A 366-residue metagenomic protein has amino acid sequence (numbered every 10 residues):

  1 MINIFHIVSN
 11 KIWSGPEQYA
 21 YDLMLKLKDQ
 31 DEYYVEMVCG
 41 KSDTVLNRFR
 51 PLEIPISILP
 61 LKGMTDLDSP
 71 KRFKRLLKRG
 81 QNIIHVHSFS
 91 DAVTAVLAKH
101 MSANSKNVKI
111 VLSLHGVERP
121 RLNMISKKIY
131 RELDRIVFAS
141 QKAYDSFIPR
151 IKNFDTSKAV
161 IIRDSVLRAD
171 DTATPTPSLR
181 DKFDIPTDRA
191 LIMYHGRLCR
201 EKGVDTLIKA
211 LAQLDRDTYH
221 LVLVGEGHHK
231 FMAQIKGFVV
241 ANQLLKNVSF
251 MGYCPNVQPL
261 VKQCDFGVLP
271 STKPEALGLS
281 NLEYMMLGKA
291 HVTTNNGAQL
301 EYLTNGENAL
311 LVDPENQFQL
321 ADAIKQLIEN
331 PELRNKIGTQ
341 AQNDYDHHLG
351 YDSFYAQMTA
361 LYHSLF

Functional and structural regions predicted by a protein language model:
S14-L25, A190-Q213, L221, A233-Q234 (+4 more regions): A conserved mid-protein helix/loop that constitutes part of the nucleotide-sugar donor-binding site
M37-C39, A290-T293: Short hydrophobic beta-strand element within catalytic cores of glycosyltransferases and related nucleotide-activated
M37-T44, H195, H220-Q234: Glycosyltransferase donor-sugar binding loop
N104, I110-Q141: A conserved, positively charged/aromatic
D134-I161, V166-D170: A short, active-site helix/loop in glycosyltransferases that binds the activated sugar's phosphate group
D181, A190, Q319, Q326 (+2 more regions): A short, well-ordered alpha-helix in the C-terminal region of glycosyltransferases
K230-A233, L244-C254, L260, L310-L311: Active-site donor-binding acidic/aromatic loop of nucleotide-activated sugar and phosphosugar transferases involved
T304-G306, L310-F318, Q326-E332: Conserved acidic donor-binding segment of nucleotide-sugar-dependent glycosyltransferases
